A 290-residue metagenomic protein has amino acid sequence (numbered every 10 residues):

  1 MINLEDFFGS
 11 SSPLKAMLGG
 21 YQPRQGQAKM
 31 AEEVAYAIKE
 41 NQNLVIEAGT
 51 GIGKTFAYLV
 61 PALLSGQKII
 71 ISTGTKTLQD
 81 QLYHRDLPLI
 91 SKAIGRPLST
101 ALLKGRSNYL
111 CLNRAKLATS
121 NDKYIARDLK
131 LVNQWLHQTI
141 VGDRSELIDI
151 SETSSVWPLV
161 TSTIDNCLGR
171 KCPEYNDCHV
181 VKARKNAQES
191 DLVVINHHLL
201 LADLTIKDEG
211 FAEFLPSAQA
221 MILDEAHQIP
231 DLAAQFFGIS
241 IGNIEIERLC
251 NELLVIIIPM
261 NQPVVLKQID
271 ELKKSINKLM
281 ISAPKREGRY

Functional and structural regions predicted by a protein language model:
M1-M17, Q67-D191, H198, N251 (+1 more regions): A substrate-engagement module of RecA-like helicase motors
I2-I46: Conserved pre-motif I regulatory segment
A35-Y36, T55-K68, R85-L89: Walker A/P-loop NTP-binding motif
E40-L44, S65-I70: Short, surface-exposed connector motifs at secondary-structure boundaries
E40-Y58: Walker A/P-loop
L44-I46, I71, V193, M221: Hydrophobic positions in the central parallel beta-sheet of the AAA+
L64, D80, R85-P88, I164-D165 (+1 more regions): Signature of the SF2 helicase/ATPase Hel1-core->accessory helical subdomain module
